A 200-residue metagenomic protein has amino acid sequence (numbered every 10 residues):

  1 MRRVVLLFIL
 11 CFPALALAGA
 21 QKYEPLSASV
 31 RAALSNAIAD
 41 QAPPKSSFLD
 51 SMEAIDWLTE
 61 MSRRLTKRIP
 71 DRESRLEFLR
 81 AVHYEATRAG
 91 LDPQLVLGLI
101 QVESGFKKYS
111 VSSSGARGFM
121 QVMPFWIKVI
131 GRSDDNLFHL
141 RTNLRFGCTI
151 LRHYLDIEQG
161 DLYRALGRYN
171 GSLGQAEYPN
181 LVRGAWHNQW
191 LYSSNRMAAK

Functional and structural regions predicted by a protein language model:
M1-V4: Positively charged n-region of N-terminal signal peptides that target proteins for export
L7-F8: Classic N-terminal secretory signal peptides
C11-L15: N-terminal signal peptide c-region/cleavage motif recognized by signal peptidases
L17-A28: Cleaved targeting-peptide boundary
A20, L34, D40-K200: Catalytic glycan-binding domains that act on GlcNAc-containing polysaccharides
S29-A33: Intrinsically disordered, low-complexity acidic/proline-/asparagine-rich linker or regulatory tail/stalk regions
